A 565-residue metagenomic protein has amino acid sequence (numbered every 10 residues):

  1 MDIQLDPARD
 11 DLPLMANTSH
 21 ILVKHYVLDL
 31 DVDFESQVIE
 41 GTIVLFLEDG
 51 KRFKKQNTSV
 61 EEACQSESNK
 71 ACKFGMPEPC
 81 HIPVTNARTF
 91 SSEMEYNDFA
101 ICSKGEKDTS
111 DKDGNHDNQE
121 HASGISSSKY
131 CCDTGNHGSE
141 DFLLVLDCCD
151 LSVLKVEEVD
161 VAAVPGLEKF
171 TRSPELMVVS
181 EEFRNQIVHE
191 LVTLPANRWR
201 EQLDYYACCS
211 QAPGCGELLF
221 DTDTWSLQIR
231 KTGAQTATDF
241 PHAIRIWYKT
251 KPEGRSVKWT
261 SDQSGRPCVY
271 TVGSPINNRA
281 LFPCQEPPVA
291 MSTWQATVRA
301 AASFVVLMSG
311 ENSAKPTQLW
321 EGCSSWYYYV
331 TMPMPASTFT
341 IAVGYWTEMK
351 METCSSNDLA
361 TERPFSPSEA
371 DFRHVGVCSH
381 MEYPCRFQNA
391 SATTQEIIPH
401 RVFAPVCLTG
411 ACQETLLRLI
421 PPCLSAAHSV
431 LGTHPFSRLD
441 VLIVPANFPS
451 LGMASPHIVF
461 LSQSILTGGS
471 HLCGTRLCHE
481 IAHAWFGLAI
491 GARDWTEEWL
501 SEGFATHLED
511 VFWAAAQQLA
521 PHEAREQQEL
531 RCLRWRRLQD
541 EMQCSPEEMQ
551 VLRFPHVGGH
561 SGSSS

Functional and structural regions predicted by a protein language model:
M1-H434, M542, M549, S561-S565: Acidic/His-enriched low-complexity segments
V153, Y328, P384-F387, R401-S565: Hydrophobic alpha-helical and helix-loop surface patches within well-folded domains that function as non-catalytic
